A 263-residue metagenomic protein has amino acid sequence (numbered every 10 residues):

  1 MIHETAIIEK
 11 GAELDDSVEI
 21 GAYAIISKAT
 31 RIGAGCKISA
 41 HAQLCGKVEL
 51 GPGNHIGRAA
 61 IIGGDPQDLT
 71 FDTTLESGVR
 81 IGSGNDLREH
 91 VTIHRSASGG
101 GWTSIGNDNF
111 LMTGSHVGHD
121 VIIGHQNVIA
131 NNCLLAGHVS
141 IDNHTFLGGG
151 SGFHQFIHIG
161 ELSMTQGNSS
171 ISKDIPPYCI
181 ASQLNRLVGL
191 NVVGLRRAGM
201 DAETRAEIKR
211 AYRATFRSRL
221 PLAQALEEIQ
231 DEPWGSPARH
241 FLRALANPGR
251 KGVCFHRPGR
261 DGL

Functional and structural regions predicted by a protein language model:
M1-S182, R186: Structural signal for interior beta-strand "rungs" in well-ordered beta-sheet cores of soluble enzyme domains
M1-T5, K10-G11, D16-S17, G53 (+6 more regions): Terminal amphipathic alpha-helical/low-complexity segments used for targeting or macromolecular assembly
